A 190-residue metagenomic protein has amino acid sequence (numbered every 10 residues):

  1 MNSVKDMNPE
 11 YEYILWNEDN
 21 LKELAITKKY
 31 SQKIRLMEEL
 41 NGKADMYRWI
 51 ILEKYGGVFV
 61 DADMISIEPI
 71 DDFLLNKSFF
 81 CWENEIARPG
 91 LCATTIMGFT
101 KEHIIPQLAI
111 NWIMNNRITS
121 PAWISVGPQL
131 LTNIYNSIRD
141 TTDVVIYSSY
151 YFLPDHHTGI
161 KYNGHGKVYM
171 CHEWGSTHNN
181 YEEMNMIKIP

Functional and structural regions predicted by a protein language model:
M1-D45, V60-P190: Glycosyltransferase-associated regions of secretory-pathway enzymes, highlighting luminal stem/catalytic domains
D45-G57: Small-residue hinge/turn detector
